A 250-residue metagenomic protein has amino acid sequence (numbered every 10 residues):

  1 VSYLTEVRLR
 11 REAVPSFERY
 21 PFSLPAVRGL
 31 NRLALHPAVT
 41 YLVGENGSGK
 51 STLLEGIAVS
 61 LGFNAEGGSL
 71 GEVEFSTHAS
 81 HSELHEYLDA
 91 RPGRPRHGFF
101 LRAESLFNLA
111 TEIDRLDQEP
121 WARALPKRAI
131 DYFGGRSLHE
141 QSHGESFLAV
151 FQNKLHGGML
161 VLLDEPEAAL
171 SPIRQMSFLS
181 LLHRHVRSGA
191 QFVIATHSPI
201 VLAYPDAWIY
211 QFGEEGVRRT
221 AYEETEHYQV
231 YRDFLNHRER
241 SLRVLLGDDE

Functional and structural regions predicted by a protein language model:
V1-N31: N-terminal pre-Walker A segment at the start of P-loop NTPase domains
V39-Y41, S51-W121: ABC ATPase nucleotide-binding domain signature region
G47-S48: ATP-binding Walker
T111-Q141: Conserved P-loop NTPase mechanochemical-coupling segment
F133, S137, Q141-E165, I173-H185: GG-anchored amphipathic helix commonly corresponding to the ABC/SMC/Rad50 NBD signature/C-loop
D164, I194-A195: Conserved D-loop beta-strand region of ABC ATPase nucleotide-binding domains
I173-Q191, S198-E250: C-terminal lobe/lid and adjacent interdomain/linker elements of RecA-like ASCE P-loop ATPase modules
